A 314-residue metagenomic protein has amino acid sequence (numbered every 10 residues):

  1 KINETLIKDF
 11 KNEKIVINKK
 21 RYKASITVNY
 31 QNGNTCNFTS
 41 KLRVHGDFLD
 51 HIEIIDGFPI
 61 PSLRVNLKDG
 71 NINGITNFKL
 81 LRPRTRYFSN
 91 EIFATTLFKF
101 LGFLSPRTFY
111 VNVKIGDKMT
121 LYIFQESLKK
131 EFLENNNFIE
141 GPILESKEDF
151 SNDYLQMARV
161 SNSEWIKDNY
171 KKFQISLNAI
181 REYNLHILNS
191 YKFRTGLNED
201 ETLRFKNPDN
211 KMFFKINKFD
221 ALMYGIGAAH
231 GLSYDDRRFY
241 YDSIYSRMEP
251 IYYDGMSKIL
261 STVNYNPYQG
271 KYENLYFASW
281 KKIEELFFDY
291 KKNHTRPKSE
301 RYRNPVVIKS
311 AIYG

Functional and structural regions predicted by a protein language model:
K1-T39, S246-R247: Regulatory N- and C-terminal appendages and interdomain linkers associated with kinase/kinase-like NTP transferase
V16, P59, R84-I92, K167-Q174 (+2 more regions): Soluble non-cytosolic domains of exported or imported proteins
A24-V160, G225-A228, S243-I244: Conserved ATP-binding subdomain of kinase catalytic cores across diverse folds
H51-I55, F124, E134-F138, L232-R238 (+2 more regions): Short, solvent-exposed loop/turn and secondary-structure capping segments
V65, K211-M256: Active-site acidic catalytic loop and adjacent metal/ATP-binding pocket of ATP-dependent phosphoryl transfer enzymes
K129-G225: ATP-dependent phospho-/nucleotidyl transfer catalytic cores
N189, G227-A228, Y241-G314: C-terminal catalytic region of ATP-dependent kinase domains
